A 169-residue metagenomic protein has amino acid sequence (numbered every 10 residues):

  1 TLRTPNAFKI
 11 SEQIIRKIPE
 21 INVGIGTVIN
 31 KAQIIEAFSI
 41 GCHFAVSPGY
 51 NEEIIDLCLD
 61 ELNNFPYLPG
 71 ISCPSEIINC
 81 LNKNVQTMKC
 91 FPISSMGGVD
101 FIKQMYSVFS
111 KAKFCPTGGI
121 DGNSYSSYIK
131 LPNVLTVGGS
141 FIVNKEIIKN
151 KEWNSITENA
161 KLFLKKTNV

Functional and structural regions predicted by a protein language model:
T1-I18, E146-K151: Glycine-rich, proline-tolerant flexible connector loops at the mouths of alpha/beta enzymes
T1-T4, I21-I29, C42-N51, P66-I77 (+2 more regions): Catalytic beta/alpha-barrel core
S11-R16, F38, I55-L62, L81 (+2 more regions): Surface-exposed amphipathic alpha-helices with a cationic face
K17-I21, F38-A45, D60-L68, N82-T87 (+2 more regions): Glycine-enriched alpha-helix->loop->beta-strand junction motifs that scaffold or abut catalytic
I25-G26, P116-I120, V137-S140: Glycine-rich beta-strand-to-loop/alpha-helix junction loops that act as flexible
N30-I40, S75-K83, I120-T136: Catalytic cores of alpha/beta
F44-I54, K89-V99, N133-S155, L162: Glycine-rich phosphate-binding active-site loops on the catalytic face of alpha/beta enzymes
P74-M88, G98-V108: Anionic-ligand binding region
